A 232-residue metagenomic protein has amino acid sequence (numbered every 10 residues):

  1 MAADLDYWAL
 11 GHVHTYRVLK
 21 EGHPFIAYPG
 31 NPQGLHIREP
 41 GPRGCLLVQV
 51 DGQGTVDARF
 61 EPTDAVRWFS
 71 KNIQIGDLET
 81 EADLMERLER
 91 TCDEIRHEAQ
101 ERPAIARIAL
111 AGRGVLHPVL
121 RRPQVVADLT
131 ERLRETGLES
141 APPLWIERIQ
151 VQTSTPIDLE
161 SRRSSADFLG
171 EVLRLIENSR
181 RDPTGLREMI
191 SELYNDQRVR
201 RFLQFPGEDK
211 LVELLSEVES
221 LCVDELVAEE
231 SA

Functional and structural regions predicted by a protein language model:
M1-L78: Functional cores that coordinate and move charged inorganic groups
E61-A232: Accessory, non-catalytic peripheral segments of nucleic-acid enzymes
